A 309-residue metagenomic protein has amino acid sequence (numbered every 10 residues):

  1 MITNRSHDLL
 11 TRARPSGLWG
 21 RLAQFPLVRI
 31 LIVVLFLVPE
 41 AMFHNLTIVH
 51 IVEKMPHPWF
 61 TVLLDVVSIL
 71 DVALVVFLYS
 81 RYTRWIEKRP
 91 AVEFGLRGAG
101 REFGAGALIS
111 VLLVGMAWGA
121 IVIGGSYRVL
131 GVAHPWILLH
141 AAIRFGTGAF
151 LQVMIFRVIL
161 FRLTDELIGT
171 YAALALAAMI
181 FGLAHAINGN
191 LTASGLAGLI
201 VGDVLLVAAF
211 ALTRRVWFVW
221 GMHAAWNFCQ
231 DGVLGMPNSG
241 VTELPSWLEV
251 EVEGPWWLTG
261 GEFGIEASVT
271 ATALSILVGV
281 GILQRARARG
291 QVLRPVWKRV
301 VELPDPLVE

Functional and structural regions predicted by a protein language model:
M1-P90, D231-E309: N-terminal, membrane-interfacial amphipathic/helix-forming hydrophobic leader that caps and precedes the first
L37-M42, V114-A120, A178-I187, A224-V233: Aromatic-anchored segments of alpha-helical transmembrane domains
F77, L130-L191, V201, A208: Function-critical hydrophobic alpha-helical transmembrane segments in multi-pass membrane proteins
W85-K88, V114-L130: Transmembrane alpha-helix boundary signature
G100, L108, I143, T147 (+5 more regions): Hydrophobic residues within alpha-helical transmembrane segments of multi-pass solute transporters/permease subunits
A107-G119, F145-G146, F150, G232: Mid-bilayer segments of alpha-helical transmembrane spans in multi-pass integral membrane proteins that mediate
Y171-A172, R214-W217, E266: Residues that define the loop-to-transmembrane-helix transition and helix capping in multi-pass membrane transporters
G195-W257: Functionally important transmembrane alpha-helices
